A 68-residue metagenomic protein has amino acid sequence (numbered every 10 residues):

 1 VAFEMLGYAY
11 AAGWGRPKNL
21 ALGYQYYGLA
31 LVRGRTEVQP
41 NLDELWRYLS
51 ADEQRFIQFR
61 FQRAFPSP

Functional and structural regions predicted by a protein language model:
F3-A12, N41-W46: Hydrophobic face of amphipathic alpha-helices that form TPR/SEL1-like repeat modules and related alpha-solenoid
Y10-R16, R33-G34, Y48-L49: Glycine-centered coil turns and helix-coil junctions that link the paired helices within alpha-helical repeat units
T36-P68: Terminal, low-structured helical/coil segments at or just beyond the last alpha-helical repeat
